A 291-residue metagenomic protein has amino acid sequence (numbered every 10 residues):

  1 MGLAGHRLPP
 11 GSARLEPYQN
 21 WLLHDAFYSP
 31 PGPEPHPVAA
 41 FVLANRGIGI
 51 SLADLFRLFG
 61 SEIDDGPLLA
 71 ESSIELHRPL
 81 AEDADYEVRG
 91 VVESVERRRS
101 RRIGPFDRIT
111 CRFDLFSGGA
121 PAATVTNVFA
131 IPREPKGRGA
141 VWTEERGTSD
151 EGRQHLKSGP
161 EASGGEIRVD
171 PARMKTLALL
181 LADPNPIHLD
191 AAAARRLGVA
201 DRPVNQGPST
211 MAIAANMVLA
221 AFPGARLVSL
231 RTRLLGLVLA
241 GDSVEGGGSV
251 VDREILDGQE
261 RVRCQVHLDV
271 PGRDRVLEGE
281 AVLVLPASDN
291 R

Functional and structural regions predicted by a protein language model:
M1, E71, L76-E166, L237-R291: HotDog/MaoC-like acyl-thioester-processing domains
M1-E71, K136-R226, N290-R291: Hot-dog-fold acyl-thioester-processing enzymes
W21-P31, A44, R89, I109-R112 (+6 more regions): Generic signature of intrinsically disordered, low-complexity segments enriched in small/polar residues
D64-P79, R226-G236: Small beta-barrel nucleic-acid-binding modules, principally OB-folds
R108, A191-R195, T232: Residue-level signal for alpha-helical context at structural boundaries
R202, S209-R253, P271: Catalytic-pocket segment enriched in acidic/His residues
